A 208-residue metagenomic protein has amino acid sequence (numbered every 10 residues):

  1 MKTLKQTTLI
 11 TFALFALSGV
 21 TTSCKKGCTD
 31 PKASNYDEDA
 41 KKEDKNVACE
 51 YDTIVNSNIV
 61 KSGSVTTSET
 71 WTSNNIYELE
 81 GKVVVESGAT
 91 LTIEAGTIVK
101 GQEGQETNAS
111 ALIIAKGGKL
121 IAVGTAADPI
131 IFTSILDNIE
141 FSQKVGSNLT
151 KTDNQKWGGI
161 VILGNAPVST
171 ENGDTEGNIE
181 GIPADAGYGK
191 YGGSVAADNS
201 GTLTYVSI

Functional and structural regions predicted by a protein language model:
T3-L4, F15-N58: Bacterial Sec-dependent N-terminal signal peptides
T7-A13: Sec-dependent N-terminal signal peptides
K25-K26, D52-I208: Beta-strand/loop edge motif enriched in small/polar residues
